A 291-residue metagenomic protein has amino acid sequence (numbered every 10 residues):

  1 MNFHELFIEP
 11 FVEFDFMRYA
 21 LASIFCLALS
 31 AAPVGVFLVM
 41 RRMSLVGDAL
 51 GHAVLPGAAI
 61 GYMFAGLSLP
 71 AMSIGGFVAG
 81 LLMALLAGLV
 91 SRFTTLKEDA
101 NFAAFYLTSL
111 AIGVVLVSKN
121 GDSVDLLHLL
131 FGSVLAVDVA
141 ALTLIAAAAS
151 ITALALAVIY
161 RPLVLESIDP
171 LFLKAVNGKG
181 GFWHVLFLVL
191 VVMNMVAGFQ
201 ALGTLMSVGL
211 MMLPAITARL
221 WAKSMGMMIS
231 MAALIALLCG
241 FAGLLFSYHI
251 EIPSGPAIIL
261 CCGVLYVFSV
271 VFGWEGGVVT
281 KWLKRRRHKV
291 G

Functional and structural regions predicted by a protein language model:
M1-L29: Membrane-interfacial amphipathic/re-entrant helices at transmembrane-helix boundaries
N2-E13, S123-V137, L245-S247: Membrane-interface helix termini and inter-helical loops of multi-pass transporters
L21-C26, S73-V78, A103-A104, L142-A147 (+3 more regions): Hydrophobic alpha-helical transmembrane segments
V36-G51, L55-D122, A218-S230, S247-I250: Short loop segments and helix-boundary regions at transmembrane helix junctions of multi-pass inner-membrane proteins
A53-G61, A104-L116, A136, G180-L190 (+2 more regions): Small-residue-rich segments of transmembrane alpha-helices in multi-pass membrane proteins, especially helix faces
L142-P214: Helix-loop-helix "hairpin" substructures at the membrane interface of multi-pass membrane proteins
L205-P256: Transmembrane alpha-helical segments in multi-pass inner-membrane proteins
I252-G291: Cytosolic-side transmembrane-helix boundaries in multi-pass membrane proteins
